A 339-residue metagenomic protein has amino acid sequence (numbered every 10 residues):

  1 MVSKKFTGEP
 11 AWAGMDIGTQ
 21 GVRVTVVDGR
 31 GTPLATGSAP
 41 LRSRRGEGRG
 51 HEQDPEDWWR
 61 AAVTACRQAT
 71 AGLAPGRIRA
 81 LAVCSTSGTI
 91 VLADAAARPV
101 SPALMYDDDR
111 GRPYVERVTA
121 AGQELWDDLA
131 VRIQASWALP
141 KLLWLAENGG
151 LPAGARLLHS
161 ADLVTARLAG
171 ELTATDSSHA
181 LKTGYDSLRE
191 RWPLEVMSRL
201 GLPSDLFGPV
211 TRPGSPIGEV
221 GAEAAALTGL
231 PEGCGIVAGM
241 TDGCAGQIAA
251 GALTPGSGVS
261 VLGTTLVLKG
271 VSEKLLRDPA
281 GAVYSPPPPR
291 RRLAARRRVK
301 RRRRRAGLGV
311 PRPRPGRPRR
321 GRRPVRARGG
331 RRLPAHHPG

Functional and structural regions predicted by a protein language model:
M1-P102, D127, A153-A155, P209 (+2 more regions): N-terminal glycine/serine-rich phosphate-binding loop of ATP-dependent small-molecule kinases, especially carbohydrate
V2-T7, W12-G14, V118-R132, W137-L139 (+5 more regions): Active-site core segments that coordinate phosphate-bearing ligands/cofactors across diverse enzyme families
G21, R212-V220, M240: Glycine-rich phosphate-binding loops at beta-strand->alpha-helix junctions
G31, D54, L81, D108 (+3 more regions): Residue-level signal for inorganic ion chemistry
G46-R49, S101-L104, P286-R296: Short beta-alpha connecting loops at secondary-structure transitions that line or flank enzyme active sites
T70-Y106, V131-S136, E147, A161 (+3 more regions): Short beta-strand-loop/turn "lid" adjacent to the catalytic site in phosphate-handling enzymes
L104-A120: Short alpha-helix plus adjacent loop in nuclease-associated cores
